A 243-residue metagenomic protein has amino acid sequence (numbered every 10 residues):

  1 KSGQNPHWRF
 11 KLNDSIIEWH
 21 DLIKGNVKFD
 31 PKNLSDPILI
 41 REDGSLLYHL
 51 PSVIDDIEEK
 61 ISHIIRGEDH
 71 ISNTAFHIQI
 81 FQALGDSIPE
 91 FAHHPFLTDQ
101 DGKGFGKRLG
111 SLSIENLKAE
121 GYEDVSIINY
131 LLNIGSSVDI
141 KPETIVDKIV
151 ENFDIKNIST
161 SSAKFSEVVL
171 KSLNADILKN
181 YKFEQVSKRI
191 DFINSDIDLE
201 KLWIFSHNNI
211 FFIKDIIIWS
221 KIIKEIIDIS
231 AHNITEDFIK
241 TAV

Functional and structural regions predicted by a protein language model:
K1-F105, S113: Active-site cores that bind ATP or allylic diphosphates and position pyrophosphate for catalysis
R41, E59-H70, T98-Y130, I134-V138 (+1 more regions): Conserved phosphate-binding loops in nucleotide/dinucleotide-binding enzymes
S87-F91, V125-I128, S137-T144: Acidic/polar loop patches that form or flank catalytic/metal-binding clefts of enzymes that bind anionic ligands
F96-Q100, T144-I155: A glycine-rich phosphate-binding loop feature that marks nucleotide/adenosyl-phosphate handling sites
I128-L131, V150, W203: Non-transmembrane alpha-helical segments in soluble domains of secreted/periplasmic/extracellular proteins
K141-V146, S161-E167, S187, I216-E225: Short coil/turn segments at secondary-structure boundaries
K179-V243: Small-residue-rich helix-loop
